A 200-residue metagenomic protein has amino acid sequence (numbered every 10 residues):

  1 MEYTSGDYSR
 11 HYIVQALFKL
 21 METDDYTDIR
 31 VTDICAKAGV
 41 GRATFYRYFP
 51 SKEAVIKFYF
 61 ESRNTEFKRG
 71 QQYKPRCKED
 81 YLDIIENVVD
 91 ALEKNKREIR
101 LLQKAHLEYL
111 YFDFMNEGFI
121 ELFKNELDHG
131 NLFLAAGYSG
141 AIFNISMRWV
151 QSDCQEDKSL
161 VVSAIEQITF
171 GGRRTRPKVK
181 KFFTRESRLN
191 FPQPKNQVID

Functional and structural regions predicted by a protein language model:
M1-D24, D33, K37: Basic, helix-initiating cap at the start of DNA-binding domains
M1-G6, K178-D200: N-terminal intrinsically disordered/low-complexity leader segments
H11-K19, K37, A54-Y73, D83 (+2 more regions): Alpha-helical structural segments
R30-V31, S51: Residues that mark the N-terminal boundary/hinge immediately upstream of a DNA-recognition element
G39-F49: Short hydrophobic/aromatic patch on the recognition helix
Q72-E98: Hydrophobic alpha-helical connector segments
H106-G140, F170: Amphipathic alpha-helical packing segments from all-alpha helical-bundle domains
L132-G172: Hydrophobic alpha-helical segments that form the core of small-molecule binding pockets and/or dimer interfaces
